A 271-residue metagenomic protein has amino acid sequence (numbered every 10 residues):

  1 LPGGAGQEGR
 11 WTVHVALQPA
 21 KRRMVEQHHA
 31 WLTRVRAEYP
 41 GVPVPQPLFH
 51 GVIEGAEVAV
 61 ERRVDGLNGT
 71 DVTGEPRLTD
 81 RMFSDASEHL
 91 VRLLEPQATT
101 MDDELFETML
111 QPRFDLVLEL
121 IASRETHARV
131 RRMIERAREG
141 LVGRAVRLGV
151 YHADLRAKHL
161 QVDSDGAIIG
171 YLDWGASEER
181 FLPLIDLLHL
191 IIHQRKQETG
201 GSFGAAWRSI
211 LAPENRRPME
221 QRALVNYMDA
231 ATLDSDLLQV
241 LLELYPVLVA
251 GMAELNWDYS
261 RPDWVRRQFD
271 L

Functional and structural regions predicted by a protein language model:
L1-G9, R138-I185: Active-site acidic catalytic loop and adjacent metal/ATP-binding pocket of ATP-dependent phosphoryl transfer enzymes
P2-E26: ATP-binding glycine-rich loop module of kinase domains
H28-P43, L67-F106, I134-R136, G140-A145 (+1 more regions): Conserved kinase catalytic-core helix
Q46-A56: Short beta-strand micro-motifs within the conserved protein kinase catalytic domain, predominantly in the N-lobe
A56-L67: Conserved short submotifs of the Hanks-type protein kinase catalytic core that shape the nucleotide-binding pocket
T99-H152, D163: An alpha-helical support segment within catalytic cores of ATP-dependent transferases
D165-P213: Active-site Asp-x-Gly
S202-E214, N226, V249-L271: ATP/Mg2+ or Mg2+-diphosphate-binding catalytic cores that bind nucleotide phosphates or diphosphates via glycine-rich
